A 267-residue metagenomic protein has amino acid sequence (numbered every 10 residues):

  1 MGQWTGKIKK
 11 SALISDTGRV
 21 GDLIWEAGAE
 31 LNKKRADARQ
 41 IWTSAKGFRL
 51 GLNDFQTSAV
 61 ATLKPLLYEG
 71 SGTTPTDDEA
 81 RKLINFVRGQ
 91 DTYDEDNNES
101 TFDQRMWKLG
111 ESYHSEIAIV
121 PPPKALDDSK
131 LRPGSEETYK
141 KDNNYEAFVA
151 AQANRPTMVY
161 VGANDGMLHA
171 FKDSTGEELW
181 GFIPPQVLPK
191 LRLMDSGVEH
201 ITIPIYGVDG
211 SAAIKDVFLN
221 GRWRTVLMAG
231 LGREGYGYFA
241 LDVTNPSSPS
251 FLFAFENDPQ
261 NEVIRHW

Functional and structural regions predicted by a protein language model:
M1-W267: A fold-level detector for beta-propeller and closely related beta-sheet-rich head/sensor domains
